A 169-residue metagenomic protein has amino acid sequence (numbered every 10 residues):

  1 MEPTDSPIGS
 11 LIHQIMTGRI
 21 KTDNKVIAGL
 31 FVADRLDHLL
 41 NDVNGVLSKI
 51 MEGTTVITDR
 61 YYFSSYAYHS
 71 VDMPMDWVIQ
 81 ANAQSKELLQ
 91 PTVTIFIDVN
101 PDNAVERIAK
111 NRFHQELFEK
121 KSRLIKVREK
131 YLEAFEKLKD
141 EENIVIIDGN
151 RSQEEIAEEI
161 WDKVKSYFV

Functional and structural regions predicted by a protein language model:
E2, A33, V99, D148-G149: Active-site donor-binding loop signature of nucleotide-sugar glycosyltransferases
E2-Q80, S85-K86: ATP-dependent small-molecule kinase phosphotransfer cores that center on conserved nucleotide phosphate-binding segments
G53, P91, E141-I144: A generic structural signal for alpha->beta connector loops
I57, V93-I95, V145-I147: Hydrophobic/aromatic beta-strand patches that form the interior of the parallel beta-sheet core in alpha/beta enzyme
R60, S64-K130: A glycine- and Lys/Arg-enriched "phosphate-lid" helix/loop adjacent to the NTP-binding pocket of small-molecule kinases
D102-V169: NTP-dependent small-molecule kinase module
